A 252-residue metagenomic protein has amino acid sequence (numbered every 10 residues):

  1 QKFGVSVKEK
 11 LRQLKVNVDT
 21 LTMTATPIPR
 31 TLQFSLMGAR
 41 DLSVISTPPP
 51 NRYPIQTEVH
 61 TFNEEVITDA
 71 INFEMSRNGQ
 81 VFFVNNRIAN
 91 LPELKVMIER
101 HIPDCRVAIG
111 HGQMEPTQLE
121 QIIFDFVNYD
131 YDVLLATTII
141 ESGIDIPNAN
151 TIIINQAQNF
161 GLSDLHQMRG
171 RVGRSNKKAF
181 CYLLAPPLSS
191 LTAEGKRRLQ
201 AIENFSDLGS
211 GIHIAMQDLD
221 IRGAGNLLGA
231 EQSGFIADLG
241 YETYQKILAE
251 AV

Functional and structural regions predicted by a protein language model:
Q1-Q80: Post-DEXD/H (motif II) to motif III coupling segment of the RecA-like Helicase ATP-binding lobe
T22, E64-F82, N86, N90-E93 (+1 more regions): C-terminal helicase module of SF1/SF2 nucleic-acid helicases/translocases
